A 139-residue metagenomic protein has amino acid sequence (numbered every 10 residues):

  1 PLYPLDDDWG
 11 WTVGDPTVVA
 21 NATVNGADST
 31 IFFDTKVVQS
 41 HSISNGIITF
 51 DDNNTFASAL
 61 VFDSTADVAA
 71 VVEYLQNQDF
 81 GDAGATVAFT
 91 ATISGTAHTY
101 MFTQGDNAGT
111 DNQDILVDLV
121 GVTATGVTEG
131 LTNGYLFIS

Functional and structural regions predicted by a protein language model:
P1-S139: Acidic glycine/aspartate-rich repeat arrays in secreted/surface proteins
